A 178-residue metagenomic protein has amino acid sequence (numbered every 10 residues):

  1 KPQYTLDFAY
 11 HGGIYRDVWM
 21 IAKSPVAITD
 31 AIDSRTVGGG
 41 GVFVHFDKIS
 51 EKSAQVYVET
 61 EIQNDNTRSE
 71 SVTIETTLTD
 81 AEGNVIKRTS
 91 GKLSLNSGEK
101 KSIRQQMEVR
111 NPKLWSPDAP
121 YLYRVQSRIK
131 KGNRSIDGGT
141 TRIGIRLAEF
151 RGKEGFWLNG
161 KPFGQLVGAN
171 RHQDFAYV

Functional and structural regions predicted by a protein language model:
K1-V178: Secreted/periplasmic carbohydrate-active enzymes, especially glycoside hydrolases
